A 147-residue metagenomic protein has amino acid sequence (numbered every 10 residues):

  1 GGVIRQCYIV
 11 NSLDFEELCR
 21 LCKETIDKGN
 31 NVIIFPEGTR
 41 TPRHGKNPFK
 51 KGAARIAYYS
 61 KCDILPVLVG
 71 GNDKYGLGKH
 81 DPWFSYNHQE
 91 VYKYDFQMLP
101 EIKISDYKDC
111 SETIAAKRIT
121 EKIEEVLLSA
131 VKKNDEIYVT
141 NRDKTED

Functional and structural regions predicted by a protein language model:
G1-D27: Membrane-interfacial amphipathic helices and adjacent loop/beta segments that form the lipid-substrate binding surface
C22, T41-P42: Short helix-to-loop capping/linker segments positioned immediately adjacent to catalytic or ligand/cofactor-binding
E24-D27, N72, Y86, Q97 (+1 more regions): Membrane-interfacial terminal anchoring regions of lipid-handling membrane enzymes
N30-N31, P42-C110: A cross-family acyltransferase "interaction/gating" segment
G38: Active-site metal-binding loops of divalent metal-dependent hydrolases
